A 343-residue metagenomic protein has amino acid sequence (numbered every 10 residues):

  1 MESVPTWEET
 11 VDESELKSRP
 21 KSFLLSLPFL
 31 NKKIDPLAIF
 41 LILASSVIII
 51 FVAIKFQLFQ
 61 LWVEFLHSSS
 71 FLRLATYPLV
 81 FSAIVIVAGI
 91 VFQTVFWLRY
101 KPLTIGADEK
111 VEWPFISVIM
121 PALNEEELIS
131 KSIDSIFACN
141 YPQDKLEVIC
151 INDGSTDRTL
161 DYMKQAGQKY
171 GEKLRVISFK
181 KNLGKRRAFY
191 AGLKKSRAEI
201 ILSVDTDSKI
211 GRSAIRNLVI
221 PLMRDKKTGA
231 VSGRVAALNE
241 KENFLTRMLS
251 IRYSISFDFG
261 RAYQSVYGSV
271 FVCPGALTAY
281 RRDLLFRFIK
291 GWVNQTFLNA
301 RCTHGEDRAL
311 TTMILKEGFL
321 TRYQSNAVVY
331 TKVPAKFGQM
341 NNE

Functional and structural regions predicted by a protein language model:
M1-E112: N-terminal membrane-anchoring/stem segments of glycan-assembly enzymes
E2-E15, D108-E343: Non-transmembrane catalytic domains and loops of membrane-associated enzymes and transporters that build or traffic
